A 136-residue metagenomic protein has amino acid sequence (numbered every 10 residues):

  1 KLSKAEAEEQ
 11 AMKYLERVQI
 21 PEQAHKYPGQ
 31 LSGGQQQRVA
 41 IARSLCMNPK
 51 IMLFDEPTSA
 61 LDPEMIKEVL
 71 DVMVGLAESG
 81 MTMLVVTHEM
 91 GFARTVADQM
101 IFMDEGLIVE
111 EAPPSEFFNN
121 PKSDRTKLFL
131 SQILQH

Functional and structural regions predicted by a protein language model:
K26-G29, M47, S79: Conserved signature/switch motifs of ABC ATPase nucleotide-binding domains
I41: Hydrophobic anchor residue at the start of the ABC signature
M52-D55: Catalytic Walker B motif of ABC-type/P-loop ATPase nucleotide-binding domains
K67-S79: Helical segment within the ABC ATPase nucleotide-binding domain
T87-H88: H-loop/switch region of ABC-family ATPase nucleotide-binding domains
A93-T95: A short, surface-exposed alpha-helical micro-motif characterized by mixed small hydrophobic and charged/polar residues
